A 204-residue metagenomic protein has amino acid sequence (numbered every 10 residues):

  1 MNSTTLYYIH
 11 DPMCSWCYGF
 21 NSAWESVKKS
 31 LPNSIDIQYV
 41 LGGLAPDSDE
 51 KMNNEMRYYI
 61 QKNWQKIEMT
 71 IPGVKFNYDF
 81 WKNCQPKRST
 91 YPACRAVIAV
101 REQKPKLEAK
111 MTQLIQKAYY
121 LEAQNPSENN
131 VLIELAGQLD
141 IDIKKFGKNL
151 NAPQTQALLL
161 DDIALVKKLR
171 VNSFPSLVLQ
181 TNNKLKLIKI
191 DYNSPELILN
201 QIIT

Functional and structural regions predicted by a protein language model:
M1, Y91, V171-N172: A generic fold-level signal
N2-Y7: Extreme N-terminal starter segment of soluble prokaryotic enzymes
Y8-I9, M13, F20-S30, I35 (+1 more regions): C-terminal cap of thioredoxin/glutaredoxin-like
N21-A123: Structural alpha/beta surface segment adjacent to cysteine/selenocysteine redox centers across thiol/disulfide enzymes
